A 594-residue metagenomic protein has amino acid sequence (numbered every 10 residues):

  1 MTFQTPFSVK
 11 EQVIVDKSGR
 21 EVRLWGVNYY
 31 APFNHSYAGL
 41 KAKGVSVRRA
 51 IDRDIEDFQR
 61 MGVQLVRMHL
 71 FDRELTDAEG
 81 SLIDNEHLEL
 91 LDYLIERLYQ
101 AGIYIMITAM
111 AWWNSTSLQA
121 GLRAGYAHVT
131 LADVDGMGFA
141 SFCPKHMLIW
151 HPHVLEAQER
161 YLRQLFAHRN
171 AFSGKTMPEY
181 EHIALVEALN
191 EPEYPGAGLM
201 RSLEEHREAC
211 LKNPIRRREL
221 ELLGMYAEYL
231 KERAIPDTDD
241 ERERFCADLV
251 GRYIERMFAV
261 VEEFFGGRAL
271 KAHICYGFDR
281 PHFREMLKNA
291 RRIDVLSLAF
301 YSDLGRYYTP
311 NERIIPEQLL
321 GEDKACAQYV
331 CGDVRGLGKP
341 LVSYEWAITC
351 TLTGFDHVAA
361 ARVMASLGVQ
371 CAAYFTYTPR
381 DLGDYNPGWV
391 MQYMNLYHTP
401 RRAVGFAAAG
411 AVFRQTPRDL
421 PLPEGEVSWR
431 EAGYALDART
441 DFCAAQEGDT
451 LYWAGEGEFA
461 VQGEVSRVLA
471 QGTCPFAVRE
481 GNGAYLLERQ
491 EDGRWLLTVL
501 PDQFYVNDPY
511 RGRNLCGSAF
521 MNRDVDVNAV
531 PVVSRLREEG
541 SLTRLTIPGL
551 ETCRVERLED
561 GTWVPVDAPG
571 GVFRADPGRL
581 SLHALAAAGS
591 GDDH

Functional and structural regions predicted by a protein language model:
F3-I293: Active-site mouth of glycoside hydrolases
E11-D16, L497-V499, P565, A575: Generic recognition of long tandem-repeat/solenoid scaffolds
M68, A188, H273, L298 (+2 more regions): Conserved beta-strand positions
L75-E79, S117, P281, R306-Y307 (+2 more regions): Extracytoplasmic/secreted cell-surface and envelope-processing proteins
R256-R268, V295, P316-V412: Catalytic-core region of carbohydrate-active enzymes that cleave or remodel glycosidic bonds
I274, F283-Q318, P340: Aromatic- and acid-rich polysaccharide-binding/catalytic face of secreted or lumenal carbohydrate-active enzymes
T378-S534: Aromatic- and carboxylate-lined catalytic core of secreted/periplasmic carbohydrate-active enzymes
P501, Y510-H594: Extended, charged low-complexity segments that frequently continue into or abut oligomerization scaffolds
